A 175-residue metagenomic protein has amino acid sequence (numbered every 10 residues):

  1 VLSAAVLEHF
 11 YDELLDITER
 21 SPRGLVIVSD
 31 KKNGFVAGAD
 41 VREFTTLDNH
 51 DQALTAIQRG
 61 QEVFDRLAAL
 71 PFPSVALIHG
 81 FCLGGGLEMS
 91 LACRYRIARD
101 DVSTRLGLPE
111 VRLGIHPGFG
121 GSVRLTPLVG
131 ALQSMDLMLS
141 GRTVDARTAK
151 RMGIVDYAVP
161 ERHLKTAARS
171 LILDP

Functional and structural regions predicted by a protein language model:
L7-D51, E62-H79, R99-T104: A structural preference for short, pocket-lining loop segments at secondary-structure junctions
G38, L54-I57, Q61, G84 (+1 more regions): Glycine-rich phosphate-binding loop at the start of an alpha helix
N49, G130, P160-E161: Helix-capping/helix-break motifs at membrane-protein junctions, especially on the cytosolic side just before or after
A76-L83, L137-T143: Glycine-rich beta-to-alpha transition loops that act as phosphate-gripper elements at the mouths of alpha/beta enzyme
L83-M138, M152, A168-L171: CoA-thioester-processing core
L139-P175: Amphipathic alpha-helical segments at domain termini/boundaries
